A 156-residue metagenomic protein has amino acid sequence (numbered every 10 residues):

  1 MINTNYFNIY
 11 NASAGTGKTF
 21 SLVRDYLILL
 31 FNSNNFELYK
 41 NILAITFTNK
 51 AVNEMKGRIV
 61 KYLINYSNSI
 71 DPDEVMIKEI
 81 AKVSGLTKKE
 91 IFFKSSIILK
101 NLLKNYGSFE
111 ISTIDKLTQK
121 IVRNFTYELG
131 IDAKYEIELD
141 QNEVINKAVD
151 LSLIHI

Functional and structural regions predicted by a protein language model:
M1-E128: P-loop NTPase Walker
E110, Y127-N142: Gly/Lys-enriched N-terminal cap/neck module of very large, oligomeric protein machines
A148: Acidic, metal-dependent phosphodiester-chemistry machinery of nucleic-acid enzymes
I154-I156: Conserved small/polar residues in nucleotide/adenosyl-binding loops
